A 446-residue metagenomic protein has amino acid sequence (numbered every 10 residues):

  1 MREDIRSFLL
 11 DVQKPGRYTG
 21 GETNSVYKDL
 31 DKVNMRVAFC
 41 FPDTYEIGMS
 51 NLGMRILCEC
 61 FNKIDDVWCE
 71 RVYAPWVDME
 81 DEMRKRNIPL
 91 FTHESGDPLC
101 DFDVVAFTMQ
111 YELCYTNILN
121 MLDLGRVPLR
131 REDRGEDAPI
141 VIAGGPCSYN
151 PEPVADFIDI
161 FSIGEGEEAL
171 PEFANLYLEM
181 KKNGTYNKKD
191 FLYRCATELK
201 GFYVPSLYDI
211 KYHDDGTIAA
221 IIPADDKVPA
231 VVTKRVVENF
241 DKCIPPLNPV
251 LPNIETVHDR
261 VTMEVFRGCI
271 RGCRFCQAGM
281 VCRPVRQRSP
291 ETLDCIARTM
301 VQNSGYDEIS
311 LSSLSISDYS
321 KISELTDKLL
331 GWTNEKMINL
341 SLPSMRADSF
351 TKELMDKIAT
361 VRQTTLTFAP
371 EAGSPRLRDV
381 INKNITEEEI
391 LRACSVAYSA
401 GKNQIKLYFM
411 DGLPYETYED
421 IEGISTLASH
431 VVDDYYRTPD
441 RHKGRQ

Functional and structural regions predicted by a protein language model:
F8-A38, Y45-E46, P205, K211 (+1 more regions): N-terminal [4Fe-4S]-dependent radical SAM core
F39-C40, R298-K406, D411-Q446: Conserved SAM/AdoMet-binding glycine-rich loop
F39-D43, F61, L251-R274, V301 (+1 more regions): N-terminal pre-triad scaffold of radical SAM enzymes
C40-P42, T108, G144, S312: Short hydrophobic segments within beta-strands
Y45-G48, V77-E80, L113-C114, S148-P151 (+11 more regions): Flexible loop/turn segments at secondary-structure boundaries
D65-D78: A short beta-strand-loop structural module common to alpha/beta enzyme folds
P75-A224: Glycine-rich beta-alpha loop elements in corrinoid/cobalamin-binding modules across cobalamin-dependent enzymes
C276-T292: Iron-sulfur (Fe-S) cluster-binding segments and ferredoxin-like electron-carrier domains, especially [2Fe-2S]
